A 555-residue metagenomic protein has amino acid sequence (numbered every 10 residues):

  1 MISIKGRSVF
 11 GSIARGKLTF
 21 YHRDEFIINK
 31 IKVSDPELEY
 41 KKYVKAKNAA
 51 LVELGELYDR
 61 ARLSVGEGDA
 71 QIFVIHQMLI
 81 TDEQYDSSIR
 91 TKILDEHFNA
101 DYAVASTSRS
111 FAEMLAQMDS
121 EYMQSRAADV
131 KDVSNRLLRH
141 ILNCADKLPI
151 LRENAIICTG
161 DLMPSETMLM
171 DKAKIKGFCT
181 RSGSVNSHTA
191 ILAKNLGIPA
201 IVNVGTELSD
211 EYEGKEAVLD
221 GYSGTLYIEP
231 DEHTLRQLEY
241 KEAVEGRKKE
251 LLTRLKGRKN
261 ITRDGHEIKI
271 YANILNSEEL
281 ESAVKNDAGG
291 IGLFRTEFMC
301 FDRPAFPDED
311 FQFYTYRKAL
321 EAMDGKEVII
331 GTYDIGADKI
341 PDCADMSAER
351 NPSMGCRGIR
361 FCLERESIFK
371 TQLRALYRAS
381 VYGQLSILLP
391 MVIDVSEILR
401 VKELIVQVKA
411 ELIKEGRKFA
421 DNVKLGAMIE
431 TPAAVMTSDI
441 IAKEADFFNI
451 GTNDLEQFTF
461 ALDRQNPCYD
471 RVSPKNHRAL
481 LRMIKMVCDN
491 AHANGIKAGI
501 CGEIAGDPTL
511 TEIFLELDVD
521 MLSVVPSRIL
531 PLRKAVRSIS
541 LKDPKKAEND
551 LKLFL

Functional and structural regions predicted by a protein language model:
M1-L142: Conserved, well-structured core domains of diverse proteins
I2-I28, R139-L142, P149-N154, C158-K285: Acidic, glycine-rich flexible loop/linker segments
Y40, K47, L51, D69-F73 (+17 more regions): Alpha-helix initiation and N-capping motif
K47, L51, I191-K194, V284 (+2 more regions): Residues within alpha-helical segments
V52, E56-L63, E67, Y85 (+9 more regions): Intrinsically disordered or highly flexible coil/loop and linker segments, enriched in small and charged/polar residues
E113-L151, L219-E242, I441-S473: N-terminal-biased segments
N135, I191, Y314-R317: Residues on a specific face of well-ordered alpha-helices
K249-L555: Conserved alpha/beta-domain cores
